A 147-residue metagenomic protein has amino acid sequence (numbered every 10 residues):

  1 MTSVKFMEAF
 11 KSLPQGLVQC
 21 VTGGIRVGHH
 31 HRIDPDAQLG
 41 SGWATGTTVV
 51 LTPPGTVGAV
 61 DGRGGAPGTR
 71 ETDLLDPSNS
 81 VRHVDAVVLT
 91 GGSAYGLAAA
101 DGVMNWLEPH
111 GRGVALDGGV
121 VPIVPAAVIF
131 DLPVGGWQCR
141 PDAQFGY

Functional and structural regions predicted by a protein language model:
T2-Y147: Alpha/propeptide regions of enzymes that mature by internal proteolysis
